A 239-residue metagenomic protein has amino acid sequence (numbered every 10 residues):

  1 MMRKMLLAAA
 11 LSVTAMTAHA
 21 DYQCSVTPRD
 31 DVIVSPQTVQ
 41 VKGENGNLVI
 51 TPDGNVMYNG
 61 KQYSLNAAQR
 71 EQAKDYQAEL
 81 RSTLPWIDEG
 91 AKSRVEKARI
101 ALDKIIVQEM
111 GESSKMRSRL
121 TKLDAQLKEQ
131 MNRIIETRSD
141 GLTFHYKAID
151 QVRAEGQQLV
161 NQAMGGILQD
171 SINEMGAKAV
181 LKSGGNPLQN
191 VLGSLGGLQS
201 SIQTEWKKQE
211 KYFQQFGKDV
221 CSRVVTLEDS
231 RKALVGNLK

Functional and structural regions predicted by a protein language model:
M1-K4, G60: Electrostatic, structured charged patches in enzyme active sites and in nucleic-acid/phosphate-binding
K4, A8-T14: Bacterial N-terminal signal peptides
A15-H19: N-terminal signal peptide c-region/cleavage motif recognized by signal peptidases
A20-D124: N-terminal Sec/ER secretory leader and immediately downstream segment of secreted/extracellular precursors
S93, I100, V107, E129 (+4 more regions): Heptad-repeat coiled-coil alpha-helices
S114-K207: Extended amphipathic alpha-helical interaction segments
N190-K239: A cross-kingdom marker for long, charged
